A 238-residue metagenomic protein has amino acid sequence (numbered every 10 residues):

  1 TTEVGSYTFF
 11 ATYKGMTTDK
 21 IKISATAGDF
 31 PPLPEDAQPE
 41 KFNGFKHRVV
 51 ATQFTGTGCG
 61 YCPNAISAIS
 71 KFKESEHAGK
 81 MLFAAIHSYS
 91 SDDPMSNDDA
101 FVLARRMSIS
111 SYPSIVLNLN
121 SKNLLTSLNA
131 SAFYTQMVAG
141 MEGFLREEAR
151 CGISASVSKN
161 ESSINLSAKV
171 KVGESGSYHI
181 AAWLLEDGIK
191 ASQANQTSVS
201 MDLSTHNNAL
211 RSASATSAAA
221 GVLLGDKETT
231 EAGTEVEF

Functional and structural regions predicted by a protein language model:
E3-F9: Exposed beta-strand face motif in extracellular beta-rich ectodomains
A11-Y13: Conserved structural position at the C-terminal beta-strand of extracellular beta-sandwich adhesion modules
M16-L33: Edge beta-strands of extracellular beta-sandwich domains
D29-H47, E147, C151: Residue-level detector of functionally pivotal "anchor" positions at catalytic/ligand-binding pockets or at interdomain
E35-A37, I66-S67, D98-V102: Alpha-helical scaffolding within the catalytic cores of extracellular/periplasmic polymer-degrading hydrolases
Q38-I86: Local sequence-structure signature of Cys/Sec-based thiol-disulfide redox active-site neighborhoods
A85-F238: Short, conserved sequence motifs used for protein processing/export or organelle targeting and for catalysis
